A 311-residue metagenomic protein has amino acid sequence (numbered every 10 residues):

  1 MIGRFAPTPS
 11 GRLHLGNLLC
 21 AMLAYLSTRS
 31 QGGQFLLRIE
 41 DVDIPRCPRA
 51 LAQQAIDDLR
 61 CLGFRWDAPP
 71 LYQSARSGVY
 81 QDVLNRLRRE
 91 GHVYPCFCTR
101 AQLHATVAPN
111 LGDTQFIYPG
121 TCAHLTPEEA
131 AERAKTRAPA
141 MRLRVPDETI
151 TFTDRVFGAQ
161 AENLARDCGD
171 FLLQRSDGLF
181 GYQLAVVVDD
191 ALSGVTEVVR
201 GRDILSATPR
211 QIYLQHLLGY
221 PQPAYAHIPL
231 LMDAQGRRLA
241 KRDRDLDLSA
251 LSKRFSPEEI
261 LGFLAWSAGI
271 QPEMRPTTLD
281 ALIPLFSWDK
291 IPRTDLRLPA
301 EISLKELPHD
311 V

Functional and structural regions predicted by a protein language model:
M1-L111, R202-D203, A207-Y220, T277: N-terminal Rossmann-like or analogous alpha/beta NTP/dinucleotide-binding catalytic cores that position adenine
M1-R12, S30, F35, A131-E132 (+2 more regions): Non-catalytic terminal extensions that flank enzyme cores
E40, L71, H227, L251-S252: Sparse recognition of residues in long alpha-helices and their boundaries
A52, S77, R100, Q115 (+4 more regions): Alpha-helix initiation and N-capping motif
D57, D82, R89, A105 (+4 more regions): Charged/polar, solvent-exposed surface patches and flexible loops
R65, V93-Y94, G112-F116, E128 (+2 more regions): A general structural signal for well-ordered secondary-structure junctions
R88-R100, H124, E148-F152, F157 (+1 more regions): A short, terminal or domain-edge coil/loop segment
A101-A240, D247-L251, S303-V311: Active-site cores that bind ATP or allylic diphosphates and position pyrophosphate for catalysis
